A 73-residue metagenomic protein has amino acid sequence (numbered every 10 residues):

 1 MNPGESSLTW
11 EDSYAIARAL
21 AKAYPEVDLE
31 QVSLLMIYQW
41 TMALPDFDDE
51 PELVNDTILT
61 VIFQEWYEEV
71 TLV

Functional and structural regions predicted by a protein language model:
N2-V73: A charge-rich, low-complexity, intrinsically flexible signal that marks solvent-exposed coils, linkers, repeats
